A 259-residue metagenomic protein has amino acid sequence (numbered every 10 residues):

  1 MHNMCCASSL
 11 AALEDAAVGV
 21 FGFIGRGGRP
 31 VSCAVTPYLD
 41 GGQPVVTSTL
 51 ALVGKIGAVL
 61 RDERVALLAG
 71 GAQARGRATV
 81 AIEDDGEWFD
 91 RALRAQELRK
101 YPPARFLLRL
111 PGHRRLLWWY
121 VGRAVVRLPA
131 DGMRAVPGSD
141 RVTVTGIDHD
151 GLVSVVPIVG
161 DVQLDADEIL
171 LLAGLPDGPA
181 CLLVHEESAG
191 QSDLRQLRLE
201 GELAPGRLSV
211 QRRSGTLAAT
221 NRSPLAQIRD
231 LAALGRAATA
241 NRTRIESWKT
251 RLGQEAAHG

Functional and structural regions predicted by a protein language model:
M1-Q43, G146, G151-V162: An N-terminal domain-cap segment
A11, A58, L116-Y120: A general structural signal for short secondary-structure junctions and capping/turn motifs
E14-A17, R61-D62, S139-V142, D177: A short, compositionally biased
V18, P30, P37, V65-L67 (+2 more regions): Residue-level detection of beta-strand scaffold positions
R26, C33, I56, L68 (+1 more regions): Catalytic micro-motifs at enzyme active sites that drive phosphoryl/nucleotidyl and oxygen chemistry
Y38-G71, V153-Q191: A short mixed-secondary-structure module that forms the rim of ligand-binding clefts
G71-L152, L172-G259: Charged, gly/pro-rich active-site loop segments
